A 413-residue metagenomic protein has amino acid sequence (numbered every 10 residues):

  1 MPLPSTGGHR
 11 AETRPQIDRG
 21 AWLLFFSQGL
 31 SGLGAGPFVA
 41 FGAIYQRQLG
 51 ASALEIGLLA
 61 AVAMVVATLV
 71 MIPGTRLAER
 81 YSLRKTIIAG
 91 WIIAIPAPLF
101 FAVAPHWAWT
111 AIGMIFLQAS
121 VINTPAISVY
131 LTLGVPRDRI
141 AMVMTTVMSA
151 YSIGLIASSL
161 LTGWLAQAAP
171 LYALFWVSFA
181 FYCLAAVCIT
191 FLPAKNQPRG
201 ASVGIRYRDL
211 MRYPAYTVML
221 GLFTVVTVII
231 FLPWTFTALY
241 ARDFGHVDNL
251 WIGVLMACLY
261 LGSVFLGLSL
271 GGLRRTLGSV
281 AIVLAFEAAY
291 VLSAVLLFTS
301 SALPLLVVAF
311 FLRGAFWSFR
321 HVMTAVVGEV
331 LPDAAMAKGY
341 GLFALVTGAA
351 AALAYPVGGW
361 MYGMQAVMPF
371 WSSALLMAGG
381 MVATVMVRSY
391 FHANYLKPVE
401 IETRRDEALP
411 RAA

Functional and structural regions predicted by a protein language model:
P2-D18, P193-L220, R404-A412: Juxtamembrane intracellular "pre-TM" segments in multi-pass secondary transporters
R14-M64, T217-V218, L222, T227-G245 (+1 more regions): Helix-loop boundary and gating motifs at the non-cytosolic
G29, A108-I122, L305-S318: Hydrophobic core of transmembrane alpha-helices in multi-pass small-molecule transporters, especially MFS/SLC-type
L69-F101, P105, R274: Conserved MFS/SLC helix-loop-helix module at the cytosolic interface between two early adjacent transmembrane helices
V70-S82, A166, F265-G278, Y362: Helix-to-loop junctions at the C-terminal end of transmembrane segments in multipass secondary transporters
K85-L99, F179, A281-V295: Structural signature of the two symmetry-related core transmembrane helices
I115-Y151: Cytoplasmic helix-loop-helix junction between adjacent transmembrane helices in 12-TM secondary transporters
F179-P198, A383-R388: C-terminal membrane-cytosol helix-exit motif in multi-pass small-molecule transporters
